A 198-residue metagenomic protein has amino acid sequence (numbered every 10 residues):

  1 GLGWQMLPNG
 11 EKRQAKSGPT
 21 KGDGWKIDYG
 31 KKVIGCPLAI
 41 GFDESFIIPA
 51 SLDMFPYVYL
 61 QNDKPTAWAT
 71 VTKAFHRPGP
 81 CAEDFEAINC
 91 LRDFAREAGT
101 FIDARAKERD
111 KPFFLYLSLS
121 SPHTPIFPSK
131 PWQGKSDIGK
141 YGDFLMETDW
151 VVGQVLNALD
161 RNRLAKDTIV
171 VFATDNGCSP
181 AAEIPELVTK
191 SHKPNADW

Functional and structural regions predicted by a protein language model:
G1-L2, W150: Alpha-helix/helix-capping structural signal
L2-F113, L119-K130: Formylglycine-dependent
M6-G10, K16, W25-G30, P37-L38 (+4 more regions): Histidine-centered active-site microenvironments of extracellular/periplasmic hydrolases and transferases
L38, C90, F94, A98 (+5 more regions): Stable alpha-helical elements in mature extracytoplasmic
D43, D53, D143, D149 (+2 more regions): Acidic side chains
D84-C90, Q154-N162: Noncatalytic linker/hinge segments flanking ATPase motor cores
A104-F113, N157-T168: Secondary-structure transition into beta-strands, especially the periplasmic turns and strand N-termini that construct
P112-S118, L145-T148, V152, I169-T174: Beta-strand elements within well-structured catalytic alpha/beta cores of enzymes that handle phosphate/sulfate esters
